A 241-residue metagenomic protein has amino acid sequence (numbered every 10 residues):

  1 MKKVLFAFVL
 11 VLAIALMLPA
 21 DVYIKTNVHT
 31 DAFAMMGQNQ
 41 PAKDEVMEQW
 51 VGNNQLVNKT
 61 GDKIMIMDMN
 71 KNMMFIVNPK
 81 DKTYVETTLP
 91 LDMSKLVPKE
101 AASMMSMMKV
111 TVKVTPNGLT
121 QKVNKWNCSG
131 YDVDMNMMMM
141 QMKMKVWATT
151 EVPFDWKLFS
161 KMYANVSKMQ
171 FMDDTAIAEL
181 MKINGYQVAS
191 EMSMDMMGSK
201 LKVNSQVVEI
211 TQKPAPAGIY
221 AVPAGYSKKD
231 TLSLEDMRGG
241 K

Functional and structural regions predicted by a protein language model:
M1-V4: Positively charged n-region of N-terminal signal peptides that target proteins for export
A7-A15: Bacterial N-terminal signal peptides
A20-K241: Extended soluble regions of mature proteins
